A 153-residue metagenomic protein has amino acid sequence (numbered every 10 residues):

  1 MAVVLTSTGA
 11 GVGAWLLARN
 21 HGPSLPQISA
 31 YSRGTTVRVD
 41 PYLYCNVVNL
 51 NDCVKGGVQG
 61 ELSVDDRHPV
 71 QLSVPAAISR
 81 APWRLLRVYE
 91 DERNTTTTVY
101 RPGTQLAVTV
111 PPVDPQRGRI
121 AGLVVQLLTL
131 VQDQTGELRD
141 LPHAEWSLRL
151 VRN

Functional and structural regions predicted by a protein language model:
M1-W15: Hydrophobic membrane-insertion alpha-helices, especially the h-region of bacterial N-terminal signal peptides
V12-L25: Aromatic-capped interface at the extracytoplasmic side of an N-terminal signal-anchor transmembrane helix
N20-G22, Y31, G56, V64 (+4 more regions): A generic structural signal for short, solvent-exposed coil/turn residues that cap or connect secondary-structure
G22-S29, V64-Q71, Q126-Q132: Short secondary-structure boundary segments
P23-L43: Short extracytoplasmic/periplasmic juxtamembrane "stem" segments immediately C-terminal to an N-terminal membrane anchor
D40-E92: Extracytoplasmic/periplasmic/luminal assembly and interaction segments in envelope/secretory/respiratory proteins
A81-N153: Non-cytosolic head/periplasmic domains of membrane-anchored proteins
